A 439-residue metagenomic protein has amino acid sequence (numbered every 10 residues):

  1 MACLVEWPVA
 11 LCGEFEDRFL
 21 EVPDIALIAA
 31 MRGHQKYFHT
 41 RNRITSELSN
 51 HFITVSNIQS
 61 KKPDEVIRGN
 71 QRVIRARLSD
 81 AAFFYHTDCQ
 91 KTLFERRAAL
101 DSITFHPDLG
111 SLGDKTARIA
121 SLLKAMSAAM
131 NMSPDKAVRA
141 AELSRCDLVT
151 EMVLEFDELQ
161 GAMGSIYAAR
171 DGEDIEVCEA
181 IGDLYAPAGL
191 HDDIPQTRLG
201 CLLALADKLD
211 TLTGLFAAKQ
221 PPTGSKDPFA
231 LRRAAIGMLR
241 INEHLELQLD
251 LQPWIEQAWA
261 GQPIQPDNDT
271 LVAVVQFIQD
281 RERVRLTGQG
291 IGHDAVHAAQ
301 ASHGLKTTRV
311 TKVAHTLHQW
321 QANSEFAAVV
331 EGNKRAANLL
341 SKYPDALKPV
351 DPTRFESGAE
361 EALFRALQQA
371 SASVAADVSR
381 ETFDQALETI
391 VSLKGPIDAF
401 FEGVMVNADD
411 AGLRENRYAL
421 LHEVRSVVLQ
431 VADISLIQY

Functional and structural regions predicted by a protein language model:
M1-Y439: Amphipathic alpha-helical "coupling" segments that flank catalytic cores
